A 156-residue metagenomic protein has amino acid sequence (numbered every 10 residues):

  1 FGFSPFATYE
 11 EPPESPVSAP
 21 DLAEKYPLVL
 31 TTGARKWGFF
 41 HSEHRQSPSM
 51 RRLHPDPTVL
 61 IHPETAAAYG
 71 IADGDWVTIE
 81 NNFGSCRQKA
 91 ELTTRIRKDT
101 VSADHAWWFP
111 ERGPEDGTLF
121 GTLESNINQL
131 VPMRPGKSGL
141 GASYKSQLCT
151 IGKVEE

Functional and structural regions predicted by a protein language model:
F1-S49: Long, low-complexity segments enriched in small/aliphatic residues
H41, Q46-L60, E64-E156: Long, contiguous, secondary-structure-rich segments that constitute the structural scaffold of globular domains
